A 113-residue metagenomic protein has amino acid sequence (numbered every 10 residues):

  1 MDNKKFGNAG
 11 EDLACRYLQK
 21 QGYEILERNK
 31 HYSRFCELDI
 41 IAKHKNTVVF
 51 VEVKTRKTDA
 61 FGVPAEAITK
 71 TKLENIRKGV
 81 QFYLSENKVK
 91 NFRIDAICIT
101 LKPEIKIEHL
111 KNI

Functional and structural regions predicted by a protein language model:
M1-R28: Acidic-basic catalytic patches of nuclease active cores, encompassing PD-(D/E)XK and other metal-cofactor nuclease
Q21-E24, C36, T47: Structural signature of beta-strand start/N-cap positions in the alpha/beta core of ABC transporter nucleotide-binding
H31-R34: A short beta-turn/loop motif at secondary-structure boundaries
C36-L38, V49, F92-I94, I105: Change "...and in nucleic-acid phosphodiester-cleaving endonucleases..." to "...and in nucleic-acid processing enzymes
L38-D59, I76: Conserved catalytic cores of phosphodiester-cleaving nucleases, focusing on short active-site segments
T55-P103: Catalytic cores of nucleic-acid endonucleases
L101-I113: Short, low-complexity, polybasic intrinsically disordered segments
